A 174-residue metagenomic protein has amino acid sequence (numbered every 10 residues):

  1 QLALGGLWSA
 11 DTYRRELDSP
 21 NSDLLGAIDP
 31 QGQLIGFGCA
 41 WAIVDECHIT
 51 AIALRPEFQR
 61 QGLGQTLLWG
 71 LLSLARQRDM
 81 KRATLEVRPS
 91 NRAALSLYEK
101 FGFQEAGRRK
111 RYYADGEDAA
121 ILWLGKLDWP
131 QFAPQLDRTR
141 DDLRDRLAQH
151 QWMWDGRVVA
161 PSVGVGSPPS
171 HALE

Functional and structural regions predicted by a protein language model:
Q1-Q59, L68-G70, L74-R78, G125-W129 (+1 more regions): Acetyl-CoA-dependent GNAT
L54, R88-P89: Short amphipathic helical patch at the helix-1/turn junction of helix-turn-helix
R60, V87: Conserved SAM-binding loop
G62-G64: Conserved G/P- and acidic residue-centered "switch" motifs that form tight phosphate/ATP-binding loops in soluble
L68, N91-A94, R111-G116: Short glycine/proline-centered loop/turn elements that form peptide/ligand docking sites
A75-E86, R109: Conserved GNAT acetyl-CoA-binding A-motif
E86, E99, Q104-A120, A133 (+1 more regions): Conserved catalytic-core motifs of GNAT/GCN5-like acyltransferases
